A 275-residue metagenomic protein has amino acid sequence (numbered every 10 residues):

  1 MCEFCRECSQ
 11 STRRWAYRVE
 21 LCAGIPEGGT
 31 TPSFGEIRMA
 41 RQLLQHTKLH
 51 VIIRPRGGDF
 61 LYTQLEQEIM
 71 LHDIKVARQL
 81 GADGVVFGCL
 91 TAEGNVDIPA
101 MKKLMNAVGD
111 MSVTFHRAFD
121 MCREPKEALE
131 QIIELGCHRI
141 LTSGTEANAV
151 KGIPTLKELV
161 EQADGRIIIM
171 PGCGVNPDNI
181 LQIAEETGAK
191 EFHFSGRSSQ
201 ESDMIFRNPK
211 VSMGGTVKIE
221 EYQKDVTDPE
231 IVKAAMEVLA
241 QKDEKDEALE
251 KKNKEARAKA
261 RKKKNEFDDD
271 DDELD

Functional and structural regions predicted by a protein language model:
M1, V19-L21, L49-I53, V85-F87 (+4 more regions): Hydrophobic faces of well-ordered beta-strands that scaffold small-molecule active sites in alpha/beta enzyme cores
M1-E3, I53-I69, T114-E124: Active-site mouth loops of central-metabolism enzymes
R6, I25-Q45, L65, L90-V108 (+4 more regions): Active-site-adjacent beta->alpha loops and helix N-cap segments on the catalytic face of soluble alpha/beta enzymes
R6-Q10, L61-H72, R123-L135, V175-K190 (+1 more regions): Catalytic cores of alpha/beta
R14-V19, L44-H46, G81-G84, A107-D110 (+3 more regions): Glycine-enriched alpha-helix->loop->beta-strand junction motifs that scaffold or abut catalytic
R18-G29, V76, L80-A92, C137-V150 (+1 more regions): Glycine-rich phosphate-binding active-site loops on the catalytic face of alpha/beta enzymes
G29-G57, I98-R117, I153-N176, E220-Q241: Alpha-helix-loop-beta-strand connector modules within alpha/beta enzyme cores
A163-R257, D275: C-terminal alpha-helical cap/extension of soluble enzyme domains
